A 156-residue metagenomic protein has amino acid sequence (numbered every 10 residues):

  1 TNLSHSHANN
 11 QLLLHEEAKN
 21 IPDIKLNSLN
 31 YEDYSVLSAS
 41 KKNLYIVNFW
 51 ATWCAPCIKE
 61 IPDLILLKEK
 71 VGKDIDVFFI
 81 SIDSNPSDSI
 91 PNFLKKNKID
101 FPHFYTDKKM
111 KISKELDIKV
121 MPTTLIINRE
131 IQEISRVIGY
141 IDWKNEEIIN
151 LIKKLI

Functional and structural regions predicted by a protein language model:
T1-D23: N-terminal targeting signals for export/organelle localization
D23-Y45: A short beta-strand-turn-helix
N43-Y45, F49-W53, V120: Short pre-active-site segment immediately N-terminal to redox-active cysteine/selenocysteine motifs in thiol-based
I46-V47, V77, T124: Hydrophobic beta-strand anchors of alpha/beta hydrolase catalytic cores
F49-L66: Conserved redox-active cysteine motifs that mediate thiol-disulfide chemistry, especially di-cysteine Cys-X(1-2)-Cys
I75-S87, F101-K109: Thiol-based oxidoreductase modules, predominantly thioredoxin-like and allied folds used for disulfide exchange
P91-R129: Short, internal strand/loop/helix patches that form the active-site neighborhood or redox-interaction surface
I126-I156: Thiol-/selenol-based redox modules, centered on thioredoxin-like and closely related oxidoreductase domains
